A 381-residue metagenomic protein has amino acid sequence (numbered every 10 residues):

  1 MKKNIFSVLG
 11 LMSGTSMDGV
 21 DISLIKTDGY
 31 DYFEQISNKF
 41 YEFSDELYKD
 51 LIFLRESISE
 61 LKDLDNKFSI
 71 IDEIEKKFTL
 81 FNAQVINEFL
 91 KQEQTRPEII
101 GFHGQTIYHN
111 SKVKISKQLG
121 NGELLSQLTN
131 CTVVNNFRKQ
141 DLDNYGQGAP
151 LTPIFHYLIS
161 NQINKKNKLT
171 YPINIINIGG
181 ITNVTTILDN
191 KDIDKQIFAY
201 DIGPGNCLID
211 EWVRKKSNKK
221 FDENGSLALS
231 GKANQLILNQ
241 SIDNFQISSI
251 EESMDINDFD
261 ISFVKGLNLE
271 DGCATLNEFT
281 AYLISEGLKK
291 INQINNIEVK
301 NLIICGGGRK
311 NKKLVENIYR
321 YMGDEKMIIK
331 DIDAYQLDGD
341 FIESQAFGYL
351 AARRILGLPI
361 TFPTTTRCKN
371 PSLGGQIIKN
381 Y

Functional and structural regions predicted by a protein language model:
V8-M12, P97-G101, K168, P172-N177 (+1 more regions): Short glycine-aspartate micro-motif
S13, M17-D18, E278, K330-Y381: Glycine-rich phosphate-binding/hydrolytic loop that grips phosphoryl groups
V20-T27, Q35-F53, V134-Q162, N174-Q246: Glycine-rich phosphate-binding loop plus the immediately following alpha-helix
K26-Q84, F89: Glycine-rich nucleotide/cofactor/substrate-binding loop typically near the N-terminus or early in the first domain
K62-G122: Short beta-strand-loop/turn "lid" adjacent to the catalytic site in phosphate-handling enzymes
T95-G104, N296-G308: Short glycine-rich phosphate-binding loop at a beta-alpha junction
G101-N164: Active-site neighborhood for divalent-cation/phosphate handling
K216-N301, N311-D324: A contiguous, well-structured pocket-lining segment that forms one wall/lid of small-molecule binding clefts in soluble
